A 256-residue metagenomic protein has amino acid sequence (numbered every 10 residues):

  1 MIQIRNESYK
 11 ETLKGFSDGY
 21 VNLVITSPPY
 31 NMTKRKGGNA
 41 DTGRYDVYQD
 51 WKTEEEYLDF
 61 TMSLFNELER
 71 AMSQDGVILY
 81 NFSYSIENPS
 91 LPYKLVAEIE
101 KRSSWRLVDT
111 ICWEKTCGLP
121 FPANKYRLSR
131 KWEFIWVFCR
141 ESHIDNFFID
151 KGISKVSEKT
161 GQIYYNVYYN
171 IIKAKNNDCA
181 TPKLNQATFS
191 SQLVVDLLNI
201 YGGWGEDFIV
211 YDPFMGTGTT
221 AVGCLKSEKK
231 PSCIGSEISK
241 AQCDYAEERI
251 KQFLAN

Functional and structural regions predicted by a protein language model:
M1-Y245: Core catalytic lobe of class I
A246-N256: Short, conserved SAM-binding/catalytic segment of Class I S-adenosyl-L-methionine-dependent methyltransferases
